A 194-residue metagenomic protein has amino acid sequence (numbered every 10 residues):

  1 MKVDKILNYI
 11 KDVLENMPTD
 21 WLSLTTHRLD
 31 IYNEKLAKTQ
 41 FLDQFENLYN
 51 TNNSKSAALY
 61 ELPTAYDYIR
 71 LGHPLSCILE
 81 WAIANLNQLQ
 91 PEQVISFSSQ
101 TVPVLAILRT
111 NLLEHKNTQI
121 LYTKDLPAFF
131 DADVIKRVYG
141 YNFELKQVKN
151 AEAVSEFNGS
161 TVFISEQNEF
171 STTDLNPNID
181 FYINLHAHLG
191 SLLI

Functional and structural regions predicted by a protein language model:
M1-L105, R109-I194: Conserved N-terminal alpha-helix of the aminotransferase class I/II PLP-enzyme fold
